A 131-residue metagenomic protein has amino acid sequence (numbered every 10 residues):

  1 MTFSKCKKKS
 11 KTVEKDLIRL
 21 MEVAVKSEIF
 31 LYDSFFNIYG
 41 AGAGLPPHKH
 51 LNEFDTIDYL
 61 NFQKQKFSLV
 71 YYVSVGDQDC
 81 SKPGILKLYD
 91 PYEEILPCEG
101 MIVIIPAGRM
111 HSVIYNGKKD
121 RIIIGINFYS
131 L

Functional and structural regions predicted by a protein language model:
M1-E28, G44: Non-heme Fe(II)/2-oxoglutarate
C6-S10, F62, G117: Aromatic-acidic/polar surface patches that form glycan- and anion
E28-I114, D120-I123, N127-L131: Catalytic core of non-heme Fe(II) oxygenases with the double-stranded beta-helix
